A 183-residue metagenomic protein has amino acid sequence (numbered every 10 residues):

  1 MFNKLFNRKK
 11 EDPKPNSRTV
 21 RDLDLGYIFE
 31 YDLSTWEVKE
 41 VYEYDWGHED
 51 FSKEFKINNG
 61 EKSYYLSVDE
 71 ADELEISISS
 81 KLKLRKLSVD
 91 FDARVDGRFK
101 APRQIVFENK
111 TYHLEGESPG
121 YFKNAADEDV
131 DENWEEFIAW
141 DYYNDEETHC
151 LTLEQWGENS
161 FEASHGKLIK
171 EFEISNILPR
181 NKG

Functional and structural regions predicted by a protein language model:
M1-G183: Mixed-charge, low-complexity intrinsically disordered regions
